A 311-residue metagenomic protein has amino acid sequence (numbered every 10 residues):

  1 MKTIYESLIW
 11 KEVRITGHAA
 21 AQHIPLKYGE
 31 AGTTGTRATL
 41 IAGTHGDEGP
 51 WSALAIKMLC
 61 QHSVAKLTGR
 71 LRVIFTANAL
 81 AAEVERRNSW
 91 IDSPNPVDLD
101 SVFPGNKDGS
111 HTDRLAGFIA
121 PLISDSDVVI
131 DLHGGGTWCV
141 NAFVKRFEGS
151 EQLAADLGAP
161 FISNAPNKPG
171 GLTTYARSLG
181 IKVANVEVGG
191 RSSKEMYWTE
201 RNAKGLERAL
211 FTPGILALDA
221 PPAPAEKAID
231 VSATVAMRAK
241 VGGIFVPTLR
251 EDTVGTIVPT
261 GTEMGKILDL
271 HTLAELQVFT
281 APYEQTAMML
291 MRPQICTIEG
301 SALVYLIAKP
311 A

Functional and structural regions predicted by a protein language model:
M1-A311: Structured catalytic-domain cores with a bias toward divalent-metal coordination
